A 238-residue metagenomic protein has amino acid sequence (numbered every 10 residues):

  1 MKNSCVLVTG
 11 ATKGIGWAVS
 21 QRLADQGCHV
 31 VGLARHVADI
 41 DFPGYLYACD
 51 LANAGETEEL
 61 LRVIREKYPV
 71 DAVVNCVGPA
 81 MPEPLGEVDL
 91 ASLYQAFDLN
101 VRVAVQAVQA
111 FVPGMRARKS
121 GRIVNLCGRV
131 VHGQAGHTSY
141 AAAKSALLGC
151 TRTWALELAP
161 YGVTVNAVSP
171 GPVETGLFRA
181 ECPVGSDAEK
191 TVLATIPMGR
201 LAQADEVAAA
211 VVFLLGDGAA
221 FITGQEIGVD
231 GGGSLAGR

Functional and structural regions predicted by a protein language model:
T12-K13: Conserved glycine-rich cofactor-binding loop
C76-P82, G232: Conserved NAD(P)H cofactor-binding loop of Rossmann-fold oxidoreductase domains
P84-L85, S92-F97, A188, V192: Substrate-binding pocket helix/loop in short-chain dehydrogenase/reductase
V124-A146, T151-P160, P172: Catalytic loop of short-chain dehydrogenase/reductase
A159, T164, I222-G224: Short, small/polar-rich loop/turn modules that mediate ligand/substrate recognition or access, typified
I196-V207: A conserved structural motif in NAD(P)-dependent oxidoreductases
V212, T223-R238: Short C-terminal tail/terminal secondary-structure segment of NAD(P)H-dependent dehydrogenase/reductase domains
